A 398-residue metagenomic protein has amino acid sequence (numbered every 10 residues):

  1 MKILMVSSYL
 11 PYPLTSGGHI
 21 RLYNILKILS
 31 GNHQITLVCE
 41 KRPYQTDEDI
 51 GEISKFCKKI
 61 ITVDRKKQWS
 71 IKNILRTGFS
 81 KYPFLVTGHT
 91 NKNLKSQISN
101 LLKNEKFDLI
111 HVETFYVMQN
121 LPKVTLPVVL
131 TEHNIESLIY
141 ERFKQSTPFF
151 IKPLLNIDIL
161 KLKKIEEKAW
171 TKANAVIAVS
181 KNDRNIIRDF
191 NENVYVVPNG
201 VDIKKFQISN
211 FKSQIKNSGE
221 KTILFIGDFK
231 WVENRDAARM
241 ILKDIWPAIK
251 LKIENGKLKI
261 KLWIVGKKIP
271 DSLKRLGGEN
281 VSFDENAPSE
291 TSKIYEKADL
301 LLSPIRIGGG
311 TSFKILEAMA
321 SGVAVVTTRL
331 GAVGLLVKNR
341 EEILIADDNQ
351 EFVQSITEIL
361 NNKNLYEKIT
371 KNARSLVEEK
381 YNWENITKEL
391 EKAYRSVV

Functional and structural regions predicted by a protein language model:
I71-G88, V129-E167, I208, D228: Acceptor-binding helix/loop patch of EC 2.4 sugar-transfer enzymes, predominantly nucleotide-sugar-dependent
E141, R188, V201-E220: Acidic anion/phosphate-binding donor-loop and adjacent secondary structure in glycosyltransferase catalytic cores
N174, E296-G310, S321-A324: Acidic donor-binding loop of glycosyltransferase active sites
N182, G200: Carbohydrate-associated surface elements
K261-K293: Nucleotide-activated donor-binding/catalytic signature segment of Leloir-type glycosyltransferases, i.e., the conserved
K314-E317, A324-T328: Short hydrophobic beta-strand element within catalytic cores of glycosyltransferases and related nucleotide-activated
I343-Q350, E358-K363: Conserved acidic donor-binding segment of nucleotide-sugar-dependent glycosyltransferases
L365-K380, I386-E391: A short, well-ordered alpha-helix in the C-terminal region of glycosyltransferases
